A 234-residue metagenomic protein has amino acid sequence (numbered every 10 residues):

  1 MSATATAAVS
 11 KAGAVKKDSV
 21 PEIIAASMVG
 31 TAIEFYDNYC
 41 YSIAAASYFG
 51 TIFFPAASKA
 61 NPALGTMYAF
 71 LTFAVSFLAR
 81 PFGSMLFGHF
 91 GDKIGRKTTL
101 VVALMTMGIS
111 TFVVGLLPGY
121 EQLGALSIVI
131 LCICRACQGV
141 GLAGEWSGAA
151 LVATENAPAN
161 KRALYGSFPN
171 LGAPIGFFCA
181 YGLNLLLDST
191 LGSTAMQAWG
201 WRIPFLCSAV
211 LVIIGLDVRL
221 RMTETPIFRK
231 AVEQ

Functional and structural regions predicted by a protein language model:
M1-A46, P62-G65: Cytosolic juxtamembrane N-terminal segment immediately preceding the first transmembrane helix of multi-pass
A45-F82, L100, A125, V129: Extracellular/periplasmic helix-loop-helix junction of adjacent transmembrane segments in MFS-like secondary
P55, M105-G124: C-terminal ends and interior cores of transmembrane alpha-helices in multi-pass membrane transporters/permeases
F70-H89, A103-S110, I175: Central cavity-lining transmembrane alpha-helices of secondary-active solute carriers, predominantly the Major
L117, Q122-A143: Hydrophobic core of transmembrane alpha-helices in multi-pass small-molecule transporters, especially MFS/SLC-type
K161-D188, V210-V212: Glycine-rich segments within core transmembrane alpha-helices of 12-TM secondary carriers
A198-D217: Symmetry-related core transmembrane helices of the 12-TM Major Facilitator Superfamily/SLC fold
